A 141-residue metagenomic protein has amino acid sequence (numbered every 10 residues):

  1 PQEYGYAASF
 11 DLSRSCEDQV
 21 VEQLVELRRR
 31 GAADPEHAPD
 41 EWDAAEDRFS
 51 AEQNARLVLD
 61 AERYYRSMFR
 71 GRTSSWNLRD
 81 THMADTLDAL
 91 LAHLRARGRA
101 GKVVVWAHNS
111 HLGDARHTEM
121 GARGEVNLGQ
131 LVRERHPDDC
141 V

Functional and structural regions predicted by a protein language model:
P1-V141: Structured catalytic-domain cores with a bias toward divalent-metal coordination
